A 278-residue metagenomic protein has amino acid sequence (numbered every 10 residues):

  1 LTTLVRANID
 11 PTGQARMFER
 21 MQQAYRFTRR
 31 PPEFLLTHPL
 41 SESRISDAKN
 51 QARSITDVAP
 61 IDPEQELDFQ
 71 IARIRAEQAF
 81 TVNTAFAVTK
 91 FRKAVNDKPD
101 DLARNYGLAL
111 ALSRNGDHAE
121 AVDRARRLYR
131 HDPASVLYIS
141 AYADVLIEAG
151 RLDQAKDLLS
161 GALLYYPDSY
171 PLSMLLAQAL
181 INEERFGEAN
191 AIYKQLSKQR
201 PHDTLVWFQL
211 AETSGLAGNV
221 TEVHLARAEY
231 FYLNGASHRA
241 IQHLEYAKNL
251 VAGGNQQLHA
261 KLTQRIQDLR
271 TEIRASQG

Functional and structural regions predicted by a protein language model:
L1-S160, D168, A236, G253 (+2 more regions): Extracytoplasmic and endomembrane cell-envelope/extracellular-matrix remodeling and assembly machinery
K90, R124, L158, I192 (+3 more regions): Alpha-helical solenoid repeat scaffolds, predominantly canonical TPR units
A94, R127-L128, G161-A162, Q195-L196 (+2 more regions): Canonical positions in the second alpha-helix
G107, A141-Y142, L175-L176, Q209-L210 (+3 more regions): Canonical tetratricopeptide repeat
L216, R227-G278: Terminal, low-structured helical/coil segments at or just beyond the last alpha-helical repeat
